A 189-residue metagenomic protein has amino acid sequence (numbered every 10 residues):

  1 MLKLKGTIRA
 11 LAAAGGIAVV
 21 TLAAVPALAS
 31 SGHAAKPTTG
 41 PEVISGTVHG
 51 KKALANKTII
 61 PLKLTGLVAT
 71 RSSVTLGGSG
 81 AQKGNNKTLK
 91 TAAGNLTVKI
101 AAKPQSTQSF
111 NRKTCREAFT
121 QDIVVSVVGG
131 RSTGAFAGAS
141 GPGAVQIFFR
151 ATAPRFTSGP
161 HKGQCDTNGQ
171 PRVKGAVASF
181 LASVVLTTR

Functional and structural regions predicted by a protein language model:
M1-S30: Secretory targeting and sorting signals
S30-R189: Beta-strand-enriched cores of mature, soluble protein domains
